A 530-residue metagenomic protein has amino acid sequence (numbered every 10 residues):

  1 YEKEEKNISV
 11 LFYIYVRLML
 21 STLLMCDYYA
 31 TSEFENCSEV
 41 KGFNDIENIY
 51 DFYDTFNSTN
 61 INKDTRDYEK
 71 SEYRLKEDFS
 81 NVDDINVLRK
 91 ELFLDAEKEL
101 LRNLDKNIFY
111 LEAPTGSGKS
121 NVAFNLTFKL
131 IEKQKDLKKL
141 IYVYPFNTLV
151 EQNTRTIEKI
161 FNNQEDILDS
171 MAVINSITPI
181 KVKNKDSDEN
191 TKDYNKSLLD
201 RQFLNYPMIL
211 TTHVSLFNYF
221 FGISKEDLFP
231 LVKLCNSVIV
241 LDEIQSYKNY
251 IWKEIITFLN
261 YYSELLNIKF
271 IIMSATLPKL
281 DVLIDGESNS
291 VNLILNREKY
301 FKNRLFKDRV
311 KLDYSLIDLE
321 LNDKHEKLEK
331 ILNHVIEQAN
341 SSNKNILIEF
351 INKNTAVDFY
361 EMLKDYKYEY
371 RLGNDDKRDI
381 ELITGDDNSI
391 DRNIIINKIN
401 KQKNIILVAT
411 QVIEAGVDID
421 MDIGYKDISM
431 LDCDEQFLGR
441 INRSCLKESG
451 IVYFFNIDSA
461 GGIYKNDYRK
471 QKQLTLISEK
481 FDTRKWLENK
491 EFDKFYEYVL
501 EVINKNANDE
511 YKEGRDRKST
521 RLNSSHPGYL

Functional and structural regions predicted by a protein language model:
Y1-D78: N-terminal accessory nucleic-acid engagement/regulatory domains that precede and modulate ATP-driven motor cores
R74-Y110: Conserved pre-motif I regulatory segment
D105-T127: Walker A/P-loop
K138-I160, N175-T178: Conserved Walker A/P-loop ATP-binding site and its immediately adjacent core in helicase/helicase-like ATPase domains
E165-F221: Inter-Walker segment of RecA-like/P-loop motor cores
F229-V232, N236, Q245-N303: Post-DEXD/H (motif II) to motif III coupling segment of the RecA-like Helicase ATP-binding lobe
S263, E329-E337, S341-K344, E349 (+6 more regions): C-terminal helicase lobe and adjacent C-terminal extensions/tails of nucleic-acid helicase motors
T276-Q338: Interdomain hinge/linker at the junction between the two RecA-like core domains of SF2 helicases
